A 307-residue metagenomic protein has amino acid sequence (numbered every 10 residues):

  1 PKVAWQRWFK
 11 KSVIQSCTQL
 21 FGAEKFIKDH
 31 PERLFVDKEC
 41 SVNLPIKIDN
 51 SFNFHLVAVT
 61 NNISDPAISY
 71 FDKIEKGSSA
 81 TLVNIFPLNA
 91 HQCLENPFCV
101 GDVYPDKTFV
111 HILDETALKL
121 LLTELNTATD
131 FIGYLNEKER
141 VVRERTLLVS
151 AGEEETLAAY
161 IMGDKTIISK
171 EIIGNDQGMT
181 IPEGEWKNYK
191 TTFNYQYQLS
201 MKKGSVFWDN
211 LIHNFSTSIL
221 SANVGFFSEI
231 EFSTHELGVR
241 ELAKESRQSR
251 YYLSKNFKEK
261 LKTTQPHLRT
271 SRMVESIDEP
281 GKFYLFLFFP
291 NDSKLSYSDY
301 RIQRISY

Functional and structural regions predicted by a protein language model:
V3-K10, E32-Y307: Acidic, metal-dependent phosphodiester-chemistry machinery of nucleic-acid enzymes
V13-C17: Long, charge-dense
F26-H30: Ordered, amphipathic secondary-structure segments that act as subunit-interaction surfaces in large macromolecular
